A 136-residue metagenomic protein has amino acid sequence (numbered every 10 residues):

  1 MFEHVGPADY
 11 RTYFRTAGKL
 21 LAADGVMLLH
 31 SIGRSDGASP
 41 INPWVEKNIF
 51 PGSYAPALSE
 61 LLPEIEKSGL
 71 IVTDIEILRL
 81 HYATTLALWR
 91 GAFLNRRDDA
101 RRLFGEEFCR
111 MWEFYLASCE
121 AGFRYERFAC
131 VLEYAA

Functional and structural regions predicted by a protein language model:
M1-D9: A short SAM/SAH-binding and catalytic strip from SAM-dependent methyltransferases
P7, G18, S31: Structured DNA-binding interfaces in DNA transaction proteins
Y10-Y13, L29-S31, G37: Serine-hydrolase catalytic core recognition
R11-V26: A short glycine-rich, Lys/Arg-flanked "PGG" loop and its adjoining helix->strand segment in the class I
I32-A136: Substrate-binding/catalytic lobe of Class I Rossmann-like enzymes that use SAM or dcSAM, i.e., the mid-to-C-terminal
